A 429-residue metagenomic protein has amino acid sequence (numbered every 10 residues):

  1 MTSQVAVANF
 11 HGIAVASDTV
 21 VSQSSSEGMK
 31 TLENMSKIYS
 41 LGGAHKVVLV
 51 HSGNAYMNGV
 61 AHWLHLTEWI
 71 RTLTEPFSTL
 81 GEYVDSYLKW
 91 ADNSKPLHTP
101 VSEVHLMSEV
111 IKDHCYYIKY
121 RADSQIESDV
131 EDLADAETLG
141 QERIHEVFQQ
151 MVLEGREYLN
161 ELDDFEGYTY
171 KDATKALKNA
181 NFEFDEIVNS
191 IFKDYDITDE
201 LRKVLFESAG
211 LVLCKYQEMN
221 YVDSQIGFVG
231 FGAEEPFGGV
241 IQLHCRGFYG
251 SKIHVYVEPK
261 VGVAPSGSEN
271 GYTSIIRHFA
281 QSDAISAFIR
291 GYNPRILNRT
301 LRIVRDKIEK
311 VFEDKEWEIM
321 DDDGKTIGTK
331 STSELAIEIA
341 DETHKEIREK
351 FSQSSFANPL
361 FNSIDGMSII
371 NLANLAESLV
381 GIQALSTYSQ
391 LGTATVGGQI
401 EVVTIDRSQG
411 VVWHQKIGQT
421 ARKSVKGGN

Functional and structural regions predicted by a protein language model:
M1-N429: N-terminal nucleophile
